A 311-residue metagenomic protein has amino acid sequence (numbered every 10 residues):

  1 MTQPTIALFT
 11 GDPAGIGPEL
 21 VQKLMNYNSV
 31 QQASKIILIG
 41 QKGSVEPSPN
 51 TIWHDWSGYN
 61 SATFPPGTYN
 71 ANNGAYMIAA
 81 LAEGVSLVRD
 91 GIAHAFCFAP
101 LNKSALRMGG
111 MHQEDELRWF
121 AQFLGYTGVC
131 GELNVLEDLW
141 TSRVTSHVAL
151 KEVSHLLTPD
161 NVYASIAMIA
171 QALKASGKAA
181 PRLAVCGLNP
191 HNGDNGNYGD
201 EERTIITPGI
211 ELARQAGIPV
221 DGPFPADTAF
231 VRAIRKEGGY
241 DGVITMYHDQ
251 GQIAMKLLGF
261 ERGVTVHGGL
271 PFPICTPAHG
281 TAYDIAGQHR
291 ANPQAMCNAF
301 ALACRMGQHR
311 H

Functional and structural regions predicted by a protein language model:
M1-R118, P159-M246, Q250-G263, L270-C275 (+2 more regions): Contiguous, glycine/small-aliphatic-enriched amphipathic segments in soluble metabolic enzymes
H112-D115, G125, R143: Active-site loop-to-helix "anion-binding N-cap" substructures in soluble metabolic enzymes
F123-L139, G268-D284: Short, flexible loop segments at boundaries between secondary-structure elements
G131-L133, V144, I253-K256, G268: Beta-strand scaffold of nucleotide-dependent catalytic cores
N134-A164: Ligand-binding beta-strand-loop-alpha-helix segment within the catalytic cores of soluble metabolic enzymes
